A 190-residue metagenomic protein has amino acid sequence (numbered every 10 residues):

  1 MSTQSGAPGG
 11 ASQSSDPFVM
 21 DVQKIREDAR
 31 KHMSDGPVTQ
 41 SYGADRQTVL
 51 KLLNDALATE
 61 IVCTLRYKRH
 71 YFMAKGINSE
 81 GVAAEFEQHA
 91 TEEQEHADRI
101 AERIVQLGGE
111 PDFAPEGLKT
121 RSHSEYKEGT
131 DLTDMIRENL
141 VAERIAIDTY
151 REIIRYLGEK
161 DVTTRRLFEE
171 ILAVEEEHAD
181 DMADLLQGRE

Functional and structural regions predicted by a protein language model:
M1-E190: Iron-associated oxidoreductase/ferritin-like identity signal
